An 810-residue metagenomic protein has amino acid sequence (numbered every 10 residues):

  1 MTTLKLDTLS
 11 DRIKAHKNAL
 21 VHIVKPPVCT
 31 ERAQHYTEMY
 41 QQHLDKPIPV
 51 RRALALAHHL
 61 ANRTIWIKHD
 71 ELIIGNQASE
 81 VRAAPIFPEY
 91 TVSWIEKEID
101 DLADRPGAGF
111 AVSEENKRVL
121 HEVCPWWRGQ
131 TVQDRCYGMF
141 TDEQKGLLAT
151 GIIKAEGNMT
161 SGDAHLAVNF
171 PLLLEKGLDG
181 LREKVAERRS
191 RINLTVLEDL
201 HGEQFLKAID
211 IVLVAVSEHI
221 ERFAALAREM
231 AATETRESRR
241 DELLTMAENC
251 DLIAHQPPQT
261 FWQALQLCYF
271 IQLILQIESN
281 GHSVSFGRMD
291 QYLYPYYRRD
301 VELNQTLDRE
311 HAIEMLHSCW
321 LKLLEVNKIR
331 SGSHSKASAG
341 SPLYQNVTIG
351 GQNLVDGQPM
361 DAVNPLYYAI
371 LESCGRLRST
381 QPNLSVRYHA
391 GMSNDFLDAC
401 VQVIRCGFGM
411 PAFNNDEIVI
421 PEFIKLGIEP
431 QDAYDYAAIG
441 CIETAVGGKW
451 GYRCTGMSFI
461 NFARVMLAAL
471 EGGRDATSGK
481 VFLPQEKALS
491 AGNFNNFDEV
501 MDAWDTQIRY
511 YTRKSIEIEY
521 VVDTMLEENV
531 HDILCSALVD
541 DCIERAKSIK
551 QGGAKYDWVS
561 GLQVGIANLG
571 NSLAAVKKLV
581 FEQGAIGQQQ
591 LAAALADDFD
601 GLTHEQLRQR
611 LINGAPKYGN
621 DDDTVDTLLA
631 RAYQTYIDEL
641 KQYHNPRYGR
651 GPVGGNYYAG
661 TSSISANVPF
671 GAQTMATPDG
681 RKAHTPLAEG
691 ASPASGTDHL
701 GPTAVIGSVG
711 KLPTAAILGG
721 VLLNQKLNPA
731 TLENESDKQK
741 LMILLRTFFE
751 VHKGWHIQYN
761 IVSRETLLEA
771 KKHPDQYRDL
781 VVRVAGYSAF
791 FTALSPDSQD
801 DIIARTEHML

Functional and structural regions predicted by a protein language model:
T2-L206, E242-T245, N249-L810: Conserved catalytic cores of very large enzyme subunits
K207-E218: Extended non-globular scaffold/tether segments
E218, R222-A225, E229, T245: Extended, non-transmembrane alpha-helical coiled-coils
A231-S238: A conserved hydrophobic secondary-structure block that centers on an alpha-helix together with its immediately flanking
